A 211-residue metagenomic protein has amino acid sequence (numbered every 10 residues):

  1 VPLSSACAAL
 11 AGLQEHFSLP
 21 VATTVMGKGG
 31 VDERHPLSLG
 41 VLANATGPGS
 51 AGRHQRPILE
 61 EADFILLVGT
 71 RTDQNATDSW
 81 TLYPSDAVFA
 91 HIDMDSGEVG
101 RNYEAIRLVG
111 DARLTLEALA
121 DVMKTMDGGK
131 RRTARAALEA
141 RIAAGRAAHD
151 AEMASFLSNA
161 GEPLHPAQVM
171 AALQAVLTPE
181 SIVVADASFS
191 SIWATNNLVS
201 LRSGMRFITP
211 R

Functional and structural regions predicted by a protein language model:
V1-A6, E162-P166: Active-site glycine- and acidic-residue-rich loops that bind and position anionic ligands or nucleotide-like cofactors
P2-I92, L198-R211: Glycine-rich, anion-gripping cofactor-binding loops and their flanking helix/strand elements in enzyme active sites
G12, H54-P57, E61, L114 (+3 more regions): Alpha-helical scaffold segments in soluble metabolic enzymes
L13-P20, T24, I65, L119-G129 (+2 more regions): Change "in soluble alpha/beta enzymes" to "in soluble alpha/beta proteins
G27-D32, D73-Q74, S96-G100, T115-L116 (+1 more regions): Short gly/pro/ser/thr-enriched loop/turn and capping motifs at secondary-structure boundaries
D63, A105, S181: Conserved acidic residues
A90, R101-A140: Terminal amphipathic helices with adjacent charged low-complexity linkers/tails
A143-R211: Active-site diphosphate/adenylate-binding microenvironment
